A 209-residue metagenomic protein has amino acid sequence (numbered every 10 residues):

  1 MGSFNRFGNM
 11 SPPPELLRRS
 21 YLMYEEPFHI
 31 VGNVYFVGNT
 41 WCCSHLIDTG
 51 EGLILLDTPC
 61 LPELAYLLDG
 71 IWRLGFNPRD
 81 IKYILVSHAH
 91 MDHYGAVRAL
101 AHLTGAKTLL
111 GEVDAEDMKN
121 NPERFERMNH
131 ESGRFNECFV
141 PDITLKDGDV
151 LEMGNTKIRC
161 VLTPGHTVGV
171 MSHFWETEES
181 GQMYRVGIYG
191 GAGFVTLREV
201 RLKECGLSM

Functional and structural regions predicted by a protein language model:
M1-Y24: N-terminal pre-domain segments of enzymes
S20-L74, P78, H173, T177-G193: Conserved beta-strand hairpin/beta-sheet module of binuclear metal-dependent hydrolase folds, prominently
S20-Y21, G38-T40, F135-E137, D142-T144 (+1 more regions): Short solvent-exposed loop/turn micro-motifs enriched in small/polar/acidic residues
V31, L55, V86, H90-M91 (+1 more regions): Alpha-helical architecture
G32-F36, P59, I84-S87, R201 (+1 more regions): Short, flexible loop segments at the rims of nucleotide/cofactor-binding pockets, characterized by
V34, P62-A65, W72-V150: Active-site HxH/HxHxD metal-binding segment of metal-dependent hydrolases
C43-H45, D92, A115-E116, G169: Glycine-centered loop/turn positions within well-structured domains that cap or flank conserved ligand/cofactor-binding
L53, P59-P62, V140-P141, V150-E152 (+1 more regions): Metallo-beta-lactamase
